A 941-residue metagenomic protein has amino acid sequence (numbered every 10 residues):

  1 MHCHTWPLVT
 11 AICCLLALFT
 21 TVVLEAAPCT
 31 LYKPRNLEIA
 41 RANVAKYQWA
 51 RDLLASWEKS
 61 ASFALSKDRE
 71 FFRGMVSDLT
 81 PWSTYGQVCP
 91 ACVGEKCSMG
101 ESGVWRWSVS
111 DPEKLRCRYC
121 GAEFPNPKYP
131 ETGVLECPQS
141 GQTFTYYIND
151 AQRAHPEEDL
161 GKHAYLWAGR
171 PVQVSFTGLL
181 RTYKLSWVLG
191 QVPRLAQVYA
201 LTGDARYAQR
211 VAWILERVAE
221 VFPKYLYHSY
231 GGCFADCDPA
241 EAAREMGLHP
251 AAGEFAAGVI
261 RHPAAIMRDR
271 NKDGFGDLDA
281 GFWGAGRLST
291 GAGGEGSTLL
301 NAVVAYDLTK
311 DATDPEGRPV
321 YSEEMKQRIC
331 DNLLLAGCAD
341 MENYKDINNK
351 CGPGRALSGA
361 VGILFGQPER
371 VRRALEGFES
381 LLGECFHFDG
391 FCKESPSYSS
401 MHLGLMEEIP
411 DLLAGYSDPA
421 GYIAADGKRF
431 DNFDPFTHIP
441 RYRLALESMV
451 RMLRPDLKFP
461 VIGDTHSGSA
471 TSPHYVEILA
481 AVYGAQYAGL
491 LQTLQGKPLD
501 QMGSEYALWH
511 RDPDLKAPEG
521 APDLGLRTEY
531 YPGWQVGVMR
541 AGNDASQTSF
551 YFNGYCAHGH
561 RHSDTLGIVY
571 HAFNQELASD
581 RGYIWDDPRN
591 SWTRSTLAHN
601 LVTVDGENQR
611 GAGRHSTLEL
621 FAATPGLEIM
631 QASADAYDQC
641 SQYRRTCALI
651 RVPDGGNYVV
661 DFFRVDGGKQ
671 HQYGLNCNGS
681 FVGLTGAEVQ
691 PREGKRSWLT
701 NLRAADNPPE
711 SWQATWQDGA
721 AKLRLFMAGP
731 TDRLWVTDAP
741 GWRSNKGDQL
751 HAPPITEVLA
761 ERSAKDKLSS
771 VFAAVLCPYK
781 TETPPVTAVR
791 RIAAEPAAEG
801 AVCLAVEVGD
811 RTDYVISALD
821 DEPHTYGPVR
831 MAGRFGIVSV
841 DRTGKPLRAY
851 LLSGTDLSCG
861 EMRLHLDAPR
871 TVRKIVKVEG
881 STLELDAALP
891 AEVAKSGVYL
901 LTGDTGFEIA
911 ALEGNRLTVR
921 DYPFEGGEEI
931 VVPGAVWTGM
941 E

Functional and structural regions predicted by a protein language model:
V9-V22: Bacterial N-terminal signal peptides
L24-D346, G352-G359, L375, E379-G383 (+4 more regions): Extracellular glycan-targeting catalytic surfaces
G293, V304, V320-Q547, Y551-T565 (+4 more regions): Extracellular polysaccharide-recognition and catalytic grooves
F433, A636, R644-F662, D666-S839 (+1 more regions): Extracellular/surface-associated beta-sandwich interaction domains
V461-T465, T471-Y475, T548-G554, L577-G582 (+7 more regions): Short amphipathic beta-strand/extended segments with alternating polar/hydrophobic composition
A488-L699, D766-L768, A774-T781, R790-P796: Catalytic and substrate-binding regions of extracellular carbohydrate-active enzymes, especially polysaccharide lyases
E761-L768, Y779-E941: Non-catalytic terminal regions with compositionally biased, polar/charged low complexity
